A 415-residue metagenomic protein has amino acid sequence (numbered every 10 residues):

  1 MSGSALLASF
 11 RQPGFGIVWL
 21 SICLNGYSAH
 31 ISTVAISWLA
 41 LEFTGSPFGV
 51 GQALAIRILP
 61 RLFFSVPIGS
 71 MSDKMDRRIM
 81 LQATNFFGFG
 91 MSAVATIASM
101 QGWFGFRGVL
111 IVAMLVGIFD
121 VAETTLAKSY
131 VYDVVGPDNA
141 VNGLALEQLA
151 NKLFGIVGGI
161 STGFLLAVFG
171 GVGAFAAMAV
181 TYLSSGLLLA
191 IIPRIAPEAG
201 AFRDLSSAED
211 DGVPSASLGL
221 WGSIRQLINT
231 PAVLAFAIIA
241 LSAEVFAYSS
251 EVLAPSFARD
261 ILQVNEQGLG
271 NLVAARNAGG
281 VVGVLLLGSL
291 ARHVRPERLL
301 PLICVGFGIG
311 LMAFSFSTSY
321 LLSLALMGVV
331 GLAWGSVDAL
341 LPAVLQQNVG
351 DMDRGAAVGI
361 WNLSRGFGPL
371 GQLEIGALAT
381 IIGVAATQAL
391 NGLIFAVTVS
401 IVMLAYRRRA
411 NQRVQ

Functional and structural regions predicted by a protein language model:
M1-G16, I195-I238: Juxtamembrane intracellular "pre-TM" segments in multi-pass secondary transporters
S2-P60, N229-R276: Helix-loop boundary and gating motifs at the non-cytosolic
I17-V18, F104-V112, A235-F236, L321-M327: Short hydrophobic/alpha-helical segments at membrane-entry points of transmembrane helices in Major Facilitator
S37-F43, A95-Q101, V157-A177, D260-I261 (+1 more regions): Transmembrane alpha-helix termini and helix-breaking/packing motifs in multi-pass membrane transporters
F63-P67, K74, R78-M80, T84-G90 (+7 more regions): C-terminal transmembrane bundle of multi-pass solute transporters/carriers
F106-A113, G117, N142-L205, A274 (+1 more regions): Hydrophobic alpha-helical transmembrane segments
L115-A127, V330-L341: Core transmembrane helices of Major Facilitator Superfamily
Y132-A140, Q347-R354: Paired intracellular helix-loop junctions of major facilitator superfamily
